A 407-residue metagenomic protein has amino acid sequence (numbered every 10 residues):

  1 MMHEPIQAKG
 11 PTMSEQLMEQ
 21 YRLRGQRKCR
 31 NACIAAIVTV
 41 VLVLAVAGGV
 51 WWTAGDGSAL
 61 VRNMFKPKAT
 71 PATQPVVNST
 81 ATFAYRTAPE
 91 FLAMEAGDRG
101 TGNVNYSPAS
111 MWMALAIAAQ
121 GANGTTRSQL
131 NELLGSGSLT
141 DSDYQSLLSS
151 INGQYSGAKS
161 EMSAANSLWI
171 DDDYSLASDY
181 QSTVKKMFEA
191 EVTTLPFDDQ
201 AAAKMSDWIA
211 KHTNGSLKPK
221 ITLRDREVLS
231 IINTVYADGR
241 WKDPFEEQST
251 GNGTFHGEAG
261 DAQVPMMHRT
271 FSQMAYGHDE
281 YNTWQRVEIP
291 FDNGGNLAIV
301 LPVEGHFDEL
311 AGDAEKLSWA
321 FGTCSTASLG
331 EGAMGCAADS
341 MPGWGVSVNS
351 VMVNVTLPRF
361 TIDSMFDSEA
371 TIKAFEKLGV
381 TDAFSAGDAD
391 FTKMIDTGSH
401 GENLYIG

Functional and structural regions predicted by a protein language model:
M2-C29: N-terminal Lys/Arg-rich, disordered targeting/topogenic segments
T12-Q20, A32-F197: Detector for small/aliphatic-rich hydrophobic stretches
G57-F65, M334, P342-W344, M365: Short, aromatic- and cysteine-enriched interfacial helices/patches that mediate contacts at lipid membranes
T101, S142-V303, A337-G407: Non-catalytic, conformational "gating/processing" segments within enzyme and secreted inhibitor domains
G124-L130, F307-L310, S364-D367: Extracytoplasmic/secreted cell-surface and envelope-processing proteins
L130-L134, F245-T254, D308-A320: Short Gly/aromatic-enriched secondary-structure transition segments
P302-N349: Internal alpha/beta scaffold segment
